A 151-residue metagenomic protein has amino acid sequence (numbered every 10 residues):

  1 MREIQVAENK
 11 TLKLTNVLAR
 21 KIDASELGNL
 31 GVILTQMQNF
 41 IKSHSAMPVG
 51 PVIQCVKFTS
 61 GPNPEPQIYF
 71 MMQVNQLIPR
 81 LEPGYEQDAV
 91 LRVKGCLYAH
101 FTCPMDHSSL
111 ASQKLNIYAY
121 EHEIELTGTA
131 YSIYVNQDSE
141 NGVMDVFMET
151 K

Functional and structural regions predicted by a protein language model:
M1-K151: A solvent-exposed interaction/effector surface
